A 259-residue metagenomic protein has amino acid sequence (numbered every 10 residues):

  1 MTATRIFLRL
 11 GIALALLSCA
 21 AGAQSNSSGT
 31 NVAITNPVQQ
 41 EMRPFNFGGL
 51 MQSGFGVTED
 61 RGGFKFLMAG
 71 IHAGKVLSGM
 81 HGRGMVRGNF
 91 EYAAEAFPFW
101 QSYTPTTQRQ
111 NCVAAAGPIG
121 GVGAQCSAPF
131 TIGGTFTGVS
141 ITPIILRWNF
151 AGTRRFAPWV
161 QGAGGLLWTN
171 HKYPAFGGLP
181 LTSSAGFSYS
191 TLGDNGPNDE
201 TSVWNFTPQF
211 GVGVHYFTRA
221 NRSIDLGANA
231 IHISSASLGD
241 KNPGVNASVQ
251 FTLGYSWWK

Functional and structural regions predicted by a protein language model:
S25-N26, T35-F45, L77-F90, A151-A157 (+2 more regions): Short loop/turn motifs that connect adjacent beta-strands in outer-membrane beta-barrel proteins
R43-F45, G63-A69, T135-T142, F156 (+2 more regions): Residues that define the transmembrane beta-barrel architecture of outer-membrane proteins
R43-G49, R87-A96, P158-G164, F206-P208 (+2 more regions): Transmembrane beta-strands of outer-membrane beta-barrel proteins
M51-V57, A96-S102, G164-K172, A230-S234 (+1 more regions): Transmembrane beta-strands of outer-membrane beta-barrel pores
V57-E59, S127-G133, L192-E200, A236-P243: Extracellular loop and loop/strand-boundary signature of outer-membrane beta-barrel proteins
E59-F64, T104-N111, H171-P180, A236-P243: Outer-membrane beta-barrel translocator domains and adjoining extracellular loop/strand segments of Gram-negative
L67-A175: Gram-negative (and chloroplast) outer-membrane scaffold detector with strong preference for beta-barrel transmembrane
V245-K259: Outer-membrane beta-barrel "beta-signal"
